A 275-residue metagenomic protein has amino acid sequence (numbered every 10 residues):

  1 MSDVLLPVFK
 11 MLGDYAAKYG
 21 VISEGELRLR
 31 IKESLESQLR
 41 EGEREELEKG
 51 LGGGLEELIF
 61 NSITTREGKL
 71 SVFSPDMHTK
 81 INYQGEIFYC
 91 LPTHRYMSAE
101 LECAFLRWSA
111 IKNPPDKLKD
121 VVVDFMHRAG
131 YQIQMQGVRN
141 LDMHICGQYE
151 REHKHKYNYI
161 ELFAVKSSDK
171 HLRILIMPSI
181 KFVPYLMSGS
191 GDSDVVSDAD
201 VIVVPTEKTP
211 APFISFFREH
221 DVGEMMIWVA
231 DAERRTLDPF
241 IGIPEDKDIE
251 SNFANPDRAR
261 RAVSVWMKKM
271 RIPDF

Functional and structural regions predicted by a protein language model:
S2-G20, G25-S71, P75-E86, L91-Y159 (+1 more regions): Acidic-basic catalytic patches of nuclease active cores, encompassing PD-(D/E)XK and other metal-cofactor nuclease
A16-A17, A99, A104, A110 (+7 more regions): A sequence-composition feature that detects small, non-aromatic residues
K154-K156, H171-R173, P178-V183, D192-F275: Charged, structured surface patches that assemble and position nucleic-acid processing machinery
S188-G189: Conserved mixed alpha/beta catalytic, RNA-binding, or beta-rich assembly cores of soluble enzyme, regulatory
